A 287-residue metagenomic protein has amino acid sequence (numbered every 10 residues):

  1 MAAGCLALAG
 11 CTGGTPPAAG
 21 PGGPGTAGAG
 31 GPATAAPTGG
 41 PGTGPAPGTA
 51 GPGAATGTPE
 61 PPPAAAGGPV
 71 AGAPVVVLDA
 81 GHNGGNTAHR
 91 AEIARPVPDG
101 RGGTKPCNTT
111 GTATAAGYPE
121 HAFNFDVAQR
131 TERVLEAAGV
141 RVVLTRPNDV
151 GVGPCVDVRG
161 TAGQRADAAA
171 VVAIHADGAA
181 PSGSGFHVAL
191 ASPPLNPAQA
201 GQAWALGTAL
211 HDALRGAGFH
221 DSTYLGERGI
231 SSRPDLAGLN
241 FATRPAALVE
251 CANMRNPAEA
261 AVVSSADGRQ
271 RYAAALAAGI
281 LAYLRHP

Functional and structural regions predicted by a protein language model:
M1-P287: Catalytic-site microenvironment of enzymes that process N-acetyl-hexosamine-containing cell-wall polysaccharides
